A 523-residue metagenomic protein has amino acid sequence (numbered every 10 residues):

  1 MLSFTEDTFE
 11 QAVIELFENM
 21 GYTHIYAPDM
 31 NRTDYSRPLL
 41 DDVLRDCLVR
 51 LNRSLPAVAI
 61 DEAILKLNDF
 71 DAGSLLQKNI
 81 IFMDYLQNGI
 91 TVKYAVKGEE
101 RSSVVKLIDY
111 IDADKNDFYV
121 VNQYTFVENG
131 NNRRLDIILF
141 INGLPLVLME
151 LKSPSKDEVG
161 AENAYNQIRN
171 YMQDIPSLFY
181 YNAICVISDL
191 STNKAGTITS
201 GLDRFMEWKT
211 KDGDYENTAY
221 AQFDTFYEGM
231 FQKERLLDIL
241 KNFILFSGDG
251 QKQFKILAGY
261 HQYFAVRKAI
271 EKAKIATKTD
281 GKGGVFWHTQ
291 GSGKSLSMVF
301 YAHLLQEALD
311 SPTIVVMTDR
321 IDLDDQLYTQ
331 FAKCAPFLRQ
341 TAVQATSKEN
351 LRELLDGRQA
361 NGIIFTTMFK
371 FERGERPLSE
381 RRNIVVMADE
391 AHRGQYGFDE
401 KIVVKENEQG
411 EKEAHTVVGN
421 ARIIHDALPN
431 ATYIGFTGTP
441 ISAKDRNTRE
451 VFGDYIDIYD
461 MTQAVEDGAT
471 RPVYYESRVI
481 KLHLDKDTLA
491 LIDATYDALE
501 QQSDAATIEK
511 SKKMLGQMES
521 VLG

Functional and structural regions predicted by a protein language model:
M1-T313, D322-L338, Q359-I363, N383 (+2 more regions): ATP-dependent helicase/translocase motor core
K156, L323, K370, R393-Y396 (+1 more regions): Residues immediately C-terminal
C185-S188, I364-T366, V386-M387, T432-T437: Structural recognition of the conserved hydrophobic beta-strand(s) that form the central parallel beta-sheet of P-loop
N217, R446-G523: Interdomain helical connector at the RecA1-RecA2 junction of SF1/SF2 helicase-like NTPases
V316: Conserved SAM-binding loop
I321, A342-R352, T367-R373: Conserved helicase motor
T346-I364, P377-R381: Conserved motor-coupling elements within RecA-like helicase/translocase cores
S379-T432: SF2 helicase catalytic motif II
